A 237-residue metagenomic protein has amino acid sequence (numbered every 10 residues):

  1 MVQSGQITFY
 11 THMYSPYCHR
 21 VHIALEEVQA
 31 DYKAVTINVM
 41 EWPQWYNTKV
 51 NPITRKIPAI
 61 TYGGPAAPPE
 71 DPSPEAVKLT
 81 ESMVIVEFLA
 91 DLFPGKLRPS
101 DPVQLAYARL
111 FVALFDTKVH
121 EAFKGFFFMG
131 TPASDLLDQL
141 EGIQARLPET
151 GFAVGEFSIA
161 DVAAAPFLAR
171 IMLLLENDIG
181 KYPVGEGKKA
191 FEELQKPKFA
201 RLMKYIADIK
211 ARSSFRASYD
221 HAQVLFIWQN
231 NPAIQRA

Functional and structural regions predicted by a protein language model:
M1-I7, A217, N230-A237: Eukaryotic N-terminal low-complexity, Ser/Thr- and Lys/Arg-rich leader segments that predominantly function as
M1-Q144, P148-E149: GST-like domain detector, emphasizing the conserved glutathione-binding G-site in the N-terminal thioredoxin-like
P58-T61, A163, Y219: Residues embedded in well-ordered beta-strands within globular domains across many folds
A90, F167-L168, Y219: Active-site-flanking alpha-helical
P102, A217-F226: Short, flexible loop/turn segments with low-complexity composition
V103, L110-A211: GST-like fold's C-terminal all-alpha helical module
R201, Y205-S214, V224, Q229 (+1 more regions): Acidic, serine/threonine- and proline-rich low-complexity regulatory tracts
